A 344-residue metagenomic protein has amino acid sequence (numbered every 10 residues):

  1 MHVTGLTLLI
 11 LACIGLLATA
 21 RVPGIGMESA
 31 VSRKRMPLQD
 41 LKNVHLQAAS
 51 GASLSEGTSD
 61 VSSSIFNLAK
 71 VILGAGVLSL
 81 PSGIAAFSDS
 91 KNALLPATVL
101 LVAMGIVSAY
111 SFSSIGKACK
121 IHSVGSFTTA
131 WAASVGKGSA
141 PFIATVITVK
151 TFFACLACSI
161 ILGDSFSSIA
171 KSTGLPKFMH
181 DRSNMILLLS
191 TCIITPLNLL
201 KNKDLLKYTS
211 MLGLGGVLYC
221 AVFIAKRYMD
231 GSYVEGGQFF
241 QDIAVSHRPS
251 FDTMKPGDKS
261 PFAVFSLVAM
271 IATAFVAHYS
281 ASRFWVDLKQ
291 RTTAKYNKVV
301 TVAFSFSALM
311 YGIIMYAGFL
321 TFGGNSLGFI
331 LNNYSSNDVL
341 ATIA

Functional and structural regions predicted by a protein language model:
T4-A18: Cleavable N-terminal signal peptides of Sec/SRP-targeted secreted and luminal proteins
L8, N67, V71, L101 (+3 more regions): Transmembrane alpha-helical segments of multi-pass small-molecule transport proteins
L16, R21-S82, F87, A109: Membrane-interface "cap" regions at the ends of multi-pass membrane proteins
E56-G57, S62, S113, C119-A144 (+3 more regions): Membrane-interfacial loop- and helix-cap regions that link adjacent transmembrane helices in polytopic membrane proteins
A69, T98, V102, T145-T148 (+5 more regions): Residue-level signature of the transmembrane alpha-helical core of multi-pass small-molecule transporters
A75, G105-S114, S190-L199: Central hydrophobic cores of alpha-helical transmembrane segments in multi-pass inner-membrane proteins across all
P81-V124: Extracellular loop-to-transmembrane helix junctions
G83-F87, T191-L212, D287: Membrane-water interface regions at transmembrane-helix termini and the short interhelical loops of multi-pass membrane
